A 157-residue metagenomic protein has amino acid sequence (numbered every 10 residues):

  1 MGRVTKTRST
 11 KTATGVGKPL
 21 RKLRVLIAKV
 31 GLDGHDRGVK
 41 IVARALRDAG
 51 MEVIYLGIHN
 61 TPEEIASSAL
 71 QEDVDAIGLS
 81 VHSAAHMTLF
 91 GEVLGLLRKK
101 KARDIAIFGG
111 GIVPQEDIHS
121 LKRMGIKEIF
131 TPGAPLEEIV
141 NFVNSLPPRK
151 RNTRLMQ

Functional and structural regions predicted by a protein language model:
G2-T7, K11-L56, E64-L70, S145-T153 (+1 more regions): ATP-dependent carboxylate/acyl-activation modules
V39-N144: Cofactor-cradling patches in redox/metallo enzymes
